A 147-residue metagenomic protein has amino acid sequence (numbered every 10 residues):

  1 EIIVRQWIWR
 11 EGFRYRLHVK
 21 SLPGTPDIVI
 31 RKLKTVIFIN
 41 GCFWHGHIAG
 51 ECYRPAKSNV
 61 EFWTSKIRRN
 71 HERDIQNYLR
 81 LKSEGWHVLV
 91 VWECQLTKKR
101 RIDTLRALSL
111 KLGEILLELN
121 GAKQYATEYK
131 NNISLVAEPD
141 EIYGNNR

Functional and structural regions predicted by a protein language model:
E1-V90, C94-R147: Nucleic-acid endo/exonuclease domains
